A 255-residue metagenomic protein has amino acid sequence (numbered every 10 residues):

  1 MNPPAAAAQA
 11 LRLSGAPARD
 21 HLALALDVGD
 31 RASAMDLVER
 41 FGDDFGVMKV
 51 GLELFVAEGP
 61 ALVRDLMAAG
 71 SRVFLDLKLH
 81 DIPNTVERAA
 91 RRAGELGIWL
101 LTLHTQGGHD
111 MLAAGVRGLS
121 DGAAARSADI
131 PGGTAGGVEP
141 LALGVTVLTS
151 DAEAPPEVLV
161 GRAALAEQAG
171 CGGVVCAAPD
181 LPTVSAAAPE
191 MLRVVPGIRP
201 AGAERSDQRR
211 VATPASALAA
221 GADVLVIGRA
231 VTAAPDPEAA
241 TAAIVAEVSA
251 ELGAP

Functional and structural regions predicted by a protein language model:
M1-D36, S127-E139, P182-A188, A212 (+2 more regions): N-terminal amphipathic alpha-helix/helix-capping segment at the start of soluble metabolic enzymes
A16-R19, D81-V194, I198-E204: Conserved anion-binding
A23-A25, G46-K49, F74, W99-T102 (+3 more regions): Conserved beta-strand positions in the central sheet of alpha/beta enzyme cores
R40-F41, L66, A93, A166 (+3 more regions): Generic structural signal for hydrophobic
G42, V56-A57, A61, I82-T85 (+1 more regions): Active-site beta->alpha loop and helix N-cap motifs at the rims of alpha/beta catalytic domains
D43, A69, L96, A169 (+1 more regions): Structural motif
L96-H109, G173-V174, D180, A201 (+2 more regions): Glycine-rich phosphate-binding active-site loops on the catalytic face of alpha/beta enzymes
